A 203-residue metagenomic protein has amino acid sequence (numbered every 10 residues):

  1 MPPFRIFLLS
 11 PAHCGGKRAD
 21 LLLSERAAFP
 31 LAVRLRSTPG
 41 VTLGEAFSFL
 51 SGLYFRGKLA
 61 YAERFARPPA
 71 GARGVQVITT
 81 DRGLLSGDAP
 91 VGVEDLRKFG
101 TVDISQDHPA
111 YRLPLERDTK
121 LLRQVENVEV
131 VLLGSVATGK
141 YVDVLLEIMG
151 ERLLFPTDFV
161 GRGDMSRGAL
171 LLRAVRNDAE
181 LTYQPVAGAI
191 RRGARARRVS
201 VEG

Functional and structural regions predicted by a protein language model:
M1-G203: Peripheral peptide segments
